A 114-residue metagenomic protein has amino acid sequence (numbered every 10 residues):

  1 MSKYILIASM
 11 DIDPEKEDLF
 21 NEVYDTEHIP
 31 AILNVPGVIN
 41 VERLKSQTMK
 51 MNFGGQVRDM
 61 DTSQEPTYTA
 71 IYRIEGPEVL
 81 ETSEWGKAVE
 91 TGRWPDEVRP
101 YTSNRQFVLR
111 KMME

Functional and structural regions predicted by a protein language model:
M1-E114: Macromolecular interaction modules
